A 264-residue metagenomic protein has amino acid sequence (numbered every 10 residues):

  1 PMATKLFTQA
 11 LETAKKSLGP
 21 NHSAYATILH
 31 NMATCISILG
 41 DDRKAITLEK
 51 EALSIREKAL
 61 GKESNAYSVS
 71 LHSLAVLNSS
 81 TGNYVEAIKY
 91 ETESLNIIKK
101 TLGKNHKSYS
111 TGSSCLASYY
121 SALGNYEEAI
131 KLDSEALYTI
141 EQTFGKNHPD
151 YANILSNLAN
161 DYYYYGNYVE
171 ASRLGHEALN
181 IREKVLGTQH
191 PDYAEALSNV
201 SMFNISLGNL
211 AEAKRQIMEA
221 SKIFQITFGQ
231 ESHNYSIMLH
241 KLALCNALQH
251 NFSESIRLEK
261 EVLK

Functional and structural regions predicted by a protein language model:
P1-E12, S253-K264: Low-complexity/repetitive intrinsically disordered segments
P1-L6, I38-R43, S80-G82, G124 (+2 more regions): Inter-helical turn/loop elements of alpha-helical hairpins
K16-P20, K58-K62, K100-K104, Q142-K146 (+2 more regions): Short coil/turn linkers that connect adjacent helices within long alpha-helical scaffolds, especially alpha-solenoid
S23-I38, N65-S80, K107-A122, P149-Y164 (+2 more regions): Conserved alpha-helical positions within TPR/SEL1-like repeat arrays
M218, I226, N234, H240-L244 (+2 more regions): Alpha-helical protein-protein interaction modules
